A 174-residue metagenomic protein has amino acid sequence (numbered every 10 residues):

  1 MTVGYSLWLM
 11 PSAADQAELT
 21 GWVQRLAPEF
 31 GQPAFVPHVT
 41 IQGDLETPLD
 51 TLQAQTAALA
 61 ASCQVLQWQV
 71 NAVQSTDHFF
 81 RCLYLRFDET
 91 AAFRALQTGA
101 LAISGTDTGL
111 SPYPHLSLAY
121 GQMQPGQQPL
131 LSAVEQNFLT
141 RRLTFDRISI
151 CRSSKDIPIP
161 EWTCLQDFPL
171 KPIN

Functional and structural regions predicted by a protein language model:
M1-Q69, F87-R147, I157-N174: Basic, often amphipathic N-terminal segments
Q74-Y84: Short, basic/glycine-rich phosphate-binding loops at helix/coil junctions that contact nucleotide phosphates
R152-S154: Residue-level signal for short segments within beta-strands and strand-turn junctions of well-structured beta-sheet
